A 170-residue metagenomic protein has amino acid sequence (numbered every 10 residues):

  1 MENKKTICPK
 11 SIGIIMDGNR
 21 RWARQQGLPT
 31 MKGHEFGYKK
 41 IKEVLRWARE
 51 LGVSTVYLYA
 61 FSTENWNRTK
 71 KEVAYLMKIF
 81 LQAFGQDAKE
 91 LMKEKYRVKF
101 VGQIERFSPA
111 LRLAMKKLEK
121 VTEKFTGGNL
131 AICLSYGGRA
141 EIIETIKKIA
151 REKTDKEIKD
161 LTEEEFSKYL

Functional and structural regions predicted by a protein language model:
M1-L170: Flexible, compositionally biased loop and terminal segments
